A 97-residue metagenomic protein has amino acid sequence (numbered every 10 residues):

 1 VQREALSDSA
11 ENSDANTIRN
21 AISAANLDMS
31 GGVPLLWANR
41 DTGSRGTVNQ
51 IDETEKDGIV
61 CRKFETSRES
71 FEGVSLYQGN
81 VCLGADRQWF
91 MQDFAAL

Functional and structural regions predicted by a protein language model:
V1-D41: N-terminal trafficking/processing presequences and adjacent post-cleavage segments of proteins routed to secretion
G32, I59-C61, L76: Extracytoplasmic
W37, K63-E69: Short beta-strand segments that buttress and anchor functional surface loops
N39-R40, S70, G84: Acidic surface patches and DE-rich sequence motifs
R40-V60: Surface-exposed, charged secondary-structure patches
V48-D52, E65-T66, Y77-C82: Hydrophobic/aromatic beta-strand elements that line small-molecule binding cavities or substrate pockets in beta-rich
E72-V74: Mid-length scaffold segments of soluble, non-membrane domains
G84-A96: Short beta-strand edge/turn micro-motifs at domain boundaries
